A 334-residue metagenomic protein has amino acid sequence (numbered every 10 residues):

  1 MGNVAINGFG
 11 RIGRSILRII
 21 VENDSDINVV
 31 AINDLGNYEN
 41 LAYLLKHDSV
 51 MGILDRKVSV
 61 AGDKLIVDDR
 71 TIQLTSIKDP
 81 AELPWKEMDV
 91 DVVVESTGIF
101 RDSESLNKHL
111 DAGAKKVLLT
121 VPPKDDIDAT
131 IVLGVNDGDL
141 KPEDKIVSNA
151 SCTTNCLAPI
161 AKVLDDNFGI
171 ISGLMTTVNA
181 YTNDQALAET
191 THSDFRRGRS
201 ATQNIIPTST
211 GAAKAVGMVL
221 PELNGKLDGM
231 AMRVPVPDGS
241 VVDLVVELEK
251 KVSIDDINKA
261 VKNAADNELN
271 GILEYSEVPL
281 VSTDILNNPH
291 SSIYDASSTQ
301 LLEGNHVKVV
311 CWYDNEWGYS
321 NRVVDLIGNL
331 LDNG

Functional and structural regions predicted by a protein language model:
M1, E143-D144, S200-T202, G239-D243 (+1 more regions): Short, solvent-exposed beta-strand edge segments and adjacent coil->beta transition regions
M1-G198, L301, D325, N333: N-terminal Rossmann-like NAD(P) cofactor-binding subdomain of oxidoreductases, focused on the glycine-rich
F9, G13, D102, A150-T153 (+8 more regions): Generic structural signal for well-ordered, non-membrane alpha-helical segments in soluble metabolic enzymes
I16, I20, D24, G36 (+8 more regions): Structural signal for hydrophobic packing residues in well-ordered secondary-structure cores of soluble enzyme domains
L17, N107, A158-D165, A213-G217 (+6 more regions): Predominant activation on well-ordered alpha-helical scaffold segments within soluble catalytic domains
L35-Y38, P80, P123-K124, S151-T153 (+6 more regions): Glycine-rich beta-alpha junction loops
D166-P237: Acidic, glycine-rich segments within the central catalytic cores of soluble metabolic enzymes that bind/position
G229, V241, V245-G334: C-terminal active-site/capping subdomain that shapes the small-molecule cofactor and substrate pocket of enzyme
